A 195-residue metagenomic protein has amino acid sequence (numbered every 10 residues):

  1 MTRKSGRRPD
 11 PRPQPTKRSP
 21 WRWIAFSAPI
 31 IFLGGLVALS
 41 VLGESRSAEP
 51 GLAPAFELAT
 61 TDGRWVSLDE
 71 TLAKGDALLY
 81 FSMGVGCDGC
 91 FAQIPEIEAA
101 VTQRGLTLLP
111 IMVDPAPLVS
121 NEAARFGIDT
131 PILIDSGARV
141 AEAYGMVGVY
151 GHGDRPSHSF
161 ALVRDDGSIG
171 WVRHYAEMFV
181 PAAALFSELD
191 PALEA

Functional and structural regions predicted by a protein language model:
M1-A59: N-terminal targeting signals for export/organelle localization
L68-A92: Short active-site neighborhood of thiol/selenol oxidoreductases, capturing the structured segment around
D69, Y144, V172-R173: Short hydrophobic alpha-helix segments
K74-A77, R104-T107, T130, D165: Loop/turn elements at helix/coil->beta-strand transitions in domains of secreted/extracellular proteins
G89-D129, S136-E142: Structural microenvironment flanking redox-active thiols in thiol-disulfide oxidoreductases
I128-P131, V147-A161: Structural micro-motif
R155-A195: Thiol-/selenol-based redox modules, centered on thioredoxin-like and closely related oxidoreductase domains
